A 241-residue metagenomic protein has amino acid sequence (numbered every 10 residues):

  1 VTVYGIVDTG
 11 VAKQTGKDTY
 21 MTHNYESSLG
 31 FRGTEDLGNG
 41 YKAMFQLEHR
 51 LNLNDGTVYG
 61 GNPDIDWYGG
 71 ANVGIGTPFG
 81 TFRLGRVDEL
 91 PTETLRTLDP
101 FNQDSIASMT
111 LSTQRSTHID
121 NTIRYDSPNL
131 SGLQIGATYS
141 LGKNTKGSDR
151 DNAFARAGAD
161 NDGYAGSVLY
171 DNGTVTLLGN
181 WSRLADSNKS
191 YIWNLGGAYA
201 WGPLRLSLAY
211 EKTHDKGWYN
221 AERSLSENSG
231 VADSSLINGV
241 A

Functional and structural regions predicted by a protein language model:
V1, D64-G70, A155-G163, A232-S234: Glycine-rich, flexible loop segments associated with nucleotide phosphate handling
V1-K13, K17-N144, L169-T176: Outer membrane beta-barrel
T15-D18, M109-T110, G147-F154, L225-V231: Extracellular loop and loop/strand-boundary signature of outer-membrane beta-barrel proteins
K17-T19, Q114-D120, G158-D160, L184-Y191: Solvent-exposed loop/turn segments connecting transmembrane beta-strands in outer-membrane beta-barrel proteins
E93-T97, K146-S148, N188-Y191, G217-Y219: A short, polar/proline- and glycine-enriched secondary-structure boundary/capping micro-motif
A137-T138, G142-D160, A165-G166: Outer-membrane pore/translocation modules
A159-A241: Detector for outer-membrane/organellar transmembrane beta-barrel domains, recognizing the amphipathic beta-strand
